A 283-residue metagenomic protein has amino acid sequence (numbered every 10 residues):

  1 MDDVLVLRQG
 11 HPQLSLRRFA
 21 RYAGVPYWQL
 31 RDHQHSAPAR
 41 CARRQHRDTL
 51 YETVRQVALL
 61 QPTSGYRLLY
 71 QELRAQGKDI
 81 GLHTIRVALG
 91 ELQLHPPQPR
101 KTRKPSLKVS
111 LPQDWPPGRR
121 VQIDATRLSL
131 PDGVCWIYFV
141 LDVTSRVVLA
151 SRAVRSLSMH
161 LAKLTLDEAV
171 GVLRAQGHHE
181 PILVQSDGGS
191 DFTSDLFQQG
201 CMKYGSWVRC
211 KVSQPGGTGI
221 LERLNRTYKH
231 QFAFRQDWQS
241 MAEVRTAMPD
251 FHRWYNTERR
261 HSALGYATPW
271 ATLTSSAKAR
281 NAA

Functional and structural regions predicted by a protein language model:
M1-Q13, Y51-L60: Short, amphipathic alpha-helical "recognition" segments used to contact nucleic acids or chromatin
L16-A23, L69: Short alpha-helical "recognition helix" segments of helix-turn-helix
R31-R120, P215-T218, W270-A279: Basic, flexible linker segments flanking DNA-binding modules in nucleic acid-interacting mobile-element proteins
L59, D79-L141, V147, H160-E168 (+3 more regions): Mobile-element integrase/transposase regions, centering on the N-terminal DNA-binding/Zn-coordinating module
P99, L183-G188, M202-I220, Q236-Q239: RNase H-like polynucleotidyl transferase catalytic core
D142-V143, V154-H160, T272: A short acidic/small-residue loop/turn micro-motif
A175-T193, K211, P215, A267-W270: Acidic/histidine-rich, metal-coordinating catalytic segments
R226-A283: C-terminal domain-tail junction helix/linker
